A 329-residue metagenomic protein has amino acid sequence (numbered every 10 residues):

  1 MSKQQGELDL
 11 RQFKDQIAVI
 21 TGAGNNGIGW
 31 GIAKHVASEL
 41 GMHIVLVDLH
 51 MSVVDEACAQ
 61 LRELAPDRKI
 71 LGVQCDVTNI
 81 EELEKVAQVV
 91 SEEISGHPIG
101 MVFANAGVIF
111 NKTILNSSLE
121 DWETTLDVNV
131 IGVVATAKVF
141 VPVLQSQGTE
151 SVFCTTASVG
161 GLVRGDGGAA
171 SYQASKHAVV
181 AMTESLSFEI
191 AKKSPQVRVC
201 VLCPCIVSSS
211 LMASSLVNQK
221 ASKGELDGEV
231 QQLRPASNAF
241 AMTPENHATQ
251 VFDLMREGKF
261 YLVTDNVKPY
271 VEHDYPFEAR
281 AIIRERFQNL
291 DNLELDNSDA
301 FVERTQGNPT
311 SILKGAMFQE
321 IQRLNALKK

Functional and structural regions predicted by a protein language model:
Q4-V45: Canonical Rossmann dinucleotide-binding motif of NAD(H)/NADP(H)-dependent dehydrogenases/reductases, specifically
G41-E56: Conserved glycine-rich Rossmann-like NAD(P)H-binding loop of the short-chain dehydrogenase/reductase
M51-S52, Q74-V86, L119: The beta1-alpha1 cofactor-binding region of Rossmann-like NAD(H)/NADP(H)-dependent oxidoreductases
T113-I114, D121-E123, G168: Substrate-binding pocket helix/loop in short-chain dehydrogenase/reductase
A137, S175: Active-site helix of classical SDR
S158: Residue(s) in the substrate-gating loop at a strand-loop-helix junction that position the organic substrate next
K192-Y270: SDR active-site lid
